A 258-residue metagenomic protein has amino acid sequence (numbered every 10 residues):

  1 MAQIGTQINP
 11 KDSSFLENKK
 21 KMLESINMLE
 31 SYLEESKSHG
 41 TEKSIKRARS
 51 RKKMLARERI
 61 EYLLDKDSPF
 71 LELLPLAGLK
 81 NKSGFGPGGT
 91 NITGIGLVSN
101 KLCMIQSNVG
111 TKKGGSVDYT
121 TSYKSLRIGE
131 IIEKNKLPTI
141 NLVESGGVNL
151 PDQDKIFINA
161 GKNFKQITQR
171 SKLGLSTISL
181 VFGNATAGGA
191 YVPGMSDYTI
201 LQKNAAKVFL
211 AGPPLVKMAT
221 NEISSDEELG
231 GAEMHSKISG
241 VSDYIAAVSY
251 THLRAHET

Functional and structural regions predicted by a protein language model:
A2-I92: N-terminal amphipathic, basic-rich helices that act as targeting or association modules
S50, M54, R59-K172, T177-I178: Long, structured ligand/cofactor-binding scaffold of large enzymes
L137-D152, R170-G212: Glycine-rich beta-to-alpha active-site loop
I156-N159, S196-D197, V216-K217: Short secondary-structure boundary/capping segments
L201-M218, E222-E233: Flexible glycine/proline-rich, aromatic-decorated loop/lid segments
G230-S249: Conserved thiamine diphosphate
T251-T258: Conserved small/polar residues in nucleotide/adenosyl-binding loops
